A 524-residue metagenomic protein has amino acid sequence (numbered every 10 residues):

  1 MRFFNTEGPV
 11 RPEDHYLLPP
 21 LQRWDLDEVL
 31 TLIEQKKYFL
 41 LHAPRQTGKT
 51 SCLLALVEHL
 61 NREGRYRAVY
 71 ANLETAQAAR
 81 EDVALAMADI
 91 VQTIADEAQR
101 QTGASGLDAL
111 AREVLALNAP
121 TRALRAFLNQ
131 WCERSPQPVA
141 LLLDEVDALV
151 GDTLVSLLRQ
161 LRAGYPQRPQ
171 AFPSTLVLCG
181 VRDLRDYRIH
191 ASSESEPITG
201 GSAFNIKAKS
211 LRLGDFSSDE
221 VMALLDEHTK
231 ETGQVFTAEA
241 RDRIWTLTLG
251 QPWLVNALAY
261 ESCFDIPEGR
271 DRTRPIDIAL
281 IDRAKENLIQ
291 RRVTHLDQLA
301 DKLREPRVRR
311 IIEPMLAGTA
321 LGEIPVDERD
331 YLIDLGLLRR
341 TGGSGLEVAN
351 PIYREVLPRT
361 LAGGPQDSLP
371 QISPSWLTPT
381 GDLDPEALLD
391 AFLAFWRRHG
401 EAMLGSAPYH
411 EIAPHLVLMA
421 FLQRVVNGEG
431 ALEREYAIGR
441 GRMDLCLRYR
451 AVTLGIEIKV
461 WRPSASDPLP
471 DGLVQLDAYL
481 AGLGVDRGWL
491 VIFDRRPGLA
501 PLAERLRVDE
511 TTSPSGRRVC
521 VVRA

Functional and structural regions predicted by a protein language model:
M1-T47, S51-L60, A126-W131, E386 (+3 more regions): Walker A/P-loop-proximal flanking segment of P-loop NTPase domains
T6, R80-S105: Conserved NTP-binding/hydrolysis module of P-loop NTPases
P9-V10, T153-E239, I244-L247, D265-I289: The catalytic "switch" region of P-loop NTPases
R62-A78: Conserved catalytic segments around the Walker B and adjacent sensor/switch elements of P-loop NTPase domains
D96-L143, A148-S156, R162-P173: Mid-core helix/loop region of P-loop NTP-binding domains shared across ATPases and GTPases
D219-M222, D226-L335, T341, I372-S375: Winged-helix-like regulatory helical subdomains adjacent to P-loop NTPase cores
R424-A451: Active-site metal-binding core of divalent-cation-utilizing nuclease and nuclease-like domains
L469-L473, D477-V508: Nucleic-acid nuclease catalytic cores
